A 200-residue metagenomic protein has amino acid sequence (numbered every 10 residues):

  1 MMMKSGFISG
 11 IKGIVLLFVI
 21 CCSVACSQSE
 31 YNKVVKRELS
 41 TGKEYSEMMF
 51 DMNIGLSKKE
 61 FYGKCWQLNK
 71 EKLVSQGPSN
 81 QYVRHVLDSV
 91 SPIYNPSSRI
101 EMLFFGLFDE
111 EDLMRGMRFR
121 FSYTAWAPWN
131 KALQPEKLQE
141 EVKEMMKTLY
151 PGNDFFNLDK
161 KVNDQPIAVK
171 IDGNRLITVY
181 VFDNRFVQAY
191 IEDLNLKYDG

Functional and structural regions predicted by a protein language model:
M2-V15: Bacterial N-terminal signal peptides that target proteins for export
C22-A25: C-terminal motif of bacterial Sec signal peptides marking the signal peptidase cleavage site
S27-K33: Bacterial lipoprotein signal-peptidase II cleavage site
K43, E47-Y82: Post-signal-peptide N-terminal segment of Sec-exported extracytoplasmic proteins
N69-S79, V83-G106: Extracytoplasmic beta-rich ectodomain segments of secreted or membrane-anchored proteins
Y94-V162: Long, charged/polar, surface-exposed segments that mediate recognition or autoinhibition
R99-I100, F119-T124, V169-G200: An acidic-aromatic pocket/loop used at catalytic or ligand-binding sites
Q139, V162-R175: Mature extracytoplasmic/lumenal regions of exported proteins
